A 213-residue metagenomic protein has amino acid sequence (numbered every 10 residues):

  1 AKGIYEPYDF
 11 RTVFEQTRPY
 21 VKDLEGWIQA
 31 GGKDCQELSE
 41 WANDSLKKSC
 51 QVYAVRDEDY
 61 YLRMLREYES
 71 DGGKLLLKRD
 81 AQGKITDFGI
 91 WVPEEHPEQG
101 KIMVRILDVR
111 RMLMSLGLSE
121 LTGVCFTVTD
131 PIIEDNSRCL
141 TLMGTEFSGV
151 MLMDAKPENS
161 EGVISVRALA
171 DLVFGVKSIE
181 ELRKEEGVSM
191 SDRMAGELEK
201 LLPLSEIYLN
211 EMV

Functional and structural regions predicted by a protein language model:
G3-E120, V124: Amide-forming acyltransferase catalytic core, primarily the GNAT-like/NAT-type and related acyltransferase folds
W27-G32, M151, V163-A168: Short, functional N-terminal and low-complexity linear motifs
L62-L65, T127-T129, V166-A168, G175: Intrinsically disordered, low-complexity segments enriched in polar/charged residues with Gly/Pro, especially when
L65, R105, R110-S119, V128-D130 (+1 more regions): Contiguous hydrophobic segments
D80-G83, E95, L142-V150, R193: Short acidic-glycine loop/turn motifs at beta-strand connectors
T86-G89, R138-L140, G162: Short beta-strand segments
Q99-A155: C-terminal structural cap/anchor segments
D154-V213: C-terminal interaction segments
